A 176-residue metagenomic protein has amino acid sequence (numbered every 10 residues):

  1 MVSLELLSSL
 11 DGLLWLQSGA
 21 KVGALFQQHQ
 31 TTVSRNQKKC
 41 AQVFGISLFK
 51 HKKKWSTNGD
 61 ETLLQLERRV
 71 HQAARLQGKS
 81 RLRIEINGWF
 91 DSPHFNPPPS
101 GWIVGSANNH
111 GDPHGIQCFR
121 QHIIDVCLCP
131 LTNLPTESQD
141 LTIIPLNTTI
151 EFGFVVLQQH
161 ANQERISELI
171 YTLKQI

Functional and structural regions predicted by a protein language model:
M1-H110: N-terminal hydrophobic or amphipathic helices and topogenic motifs
L25, H110-C127, L131-P135: Short helices/loops that flank or line small-molecule/ion binding pockets
V33, R165-I176: Bilobed periplasmic-binding protein/Venus flytrap-like ligand-binding cleft at the lobe interface of extracytoplasmic
I46-S47, P135-F154: Ligand-binding "clamshell"
S80-I84, I124-V126, F154: Hydrophobic beta-strand segments of well-ordered beta-sheets in folded domains
I86, C129, V156-Q158: Short beta-strand/turn micro-motifs composed of small residues that flank or help shape donor/cofactor-binding pockets
W89-S92, G111, T132-E137, H160-N162: Short acidic, S/G/P-rich loop/turn micro-motifs used as interaction or catalytic elements
E151-R165: A bilobed periplasmic-binding-protein/Venus flytrap-type ligand-binding module shared by bacterial periplasmic
